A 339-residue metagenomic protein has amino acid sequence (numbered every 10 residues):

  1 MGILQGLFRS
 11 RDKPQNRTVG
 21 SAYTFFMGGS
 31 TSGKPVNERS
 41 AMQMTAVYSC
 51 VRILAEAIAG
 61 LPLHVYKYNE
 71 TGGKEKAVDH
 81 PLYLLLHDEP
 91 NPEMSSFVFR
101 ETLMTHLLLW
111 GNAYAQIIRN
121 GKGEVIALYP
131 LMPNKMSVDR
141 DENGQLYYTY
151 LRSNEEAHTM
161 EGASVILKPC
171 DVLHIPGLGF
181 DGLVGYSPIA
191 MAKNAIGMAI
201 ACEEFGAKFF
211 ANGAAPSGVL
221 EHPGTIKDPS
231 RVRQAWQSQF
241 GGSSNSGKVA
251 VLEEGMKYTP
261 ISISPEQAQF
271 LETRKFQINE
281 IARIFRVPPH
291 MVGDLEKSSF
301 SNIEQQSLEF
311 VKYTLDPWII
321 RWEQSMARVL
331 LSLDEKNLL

Functional and structural regions predicted by a protein language model:
M1-F270, R274-R283, V287-H290, D294 (+1 more regions): Structured, contiguous alpha/beta core segments that scaffold functional sites
S298, K336-L339: Small/polar glycine-rich anion-binding or flexible loop at a beta-alpha turn
I303-E304: Small-residue-rich helix-loop
S307-K336: Long, compositionally biased
